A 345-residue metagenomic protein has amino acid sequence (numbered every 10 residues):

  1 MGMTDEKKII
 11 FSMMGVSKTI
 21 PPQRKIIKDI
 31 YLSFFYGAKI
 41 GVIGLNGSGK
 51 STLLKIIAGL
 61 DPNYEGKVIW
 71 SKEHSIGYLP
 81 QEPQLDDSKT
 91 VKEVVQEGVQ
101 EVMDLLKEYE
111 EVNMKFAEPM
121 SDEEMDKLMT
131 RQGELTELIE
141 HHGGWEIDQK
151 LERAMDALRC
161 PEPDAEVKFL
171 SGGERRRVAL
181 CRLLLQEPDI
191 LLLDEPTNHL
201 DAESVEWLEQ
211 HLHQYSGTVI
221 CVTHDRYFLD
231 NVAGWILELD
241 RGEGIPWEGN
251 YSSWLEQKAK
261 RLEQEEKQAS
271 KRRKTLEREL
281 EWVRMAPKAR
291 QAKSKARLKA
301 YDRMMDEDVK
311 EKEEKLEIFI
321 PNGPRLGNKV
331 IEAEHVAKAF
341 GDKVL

Functional and structural regions predicted by a protein language model:
M1-S270, E314, P321-L345: ABC ATP-binding cassette signature C-motif
Q257-R290, S294-A300, M304-E311: Intracellular alpha-helical coupling/juxtamembrane segments of multi-pass membrane proteins
